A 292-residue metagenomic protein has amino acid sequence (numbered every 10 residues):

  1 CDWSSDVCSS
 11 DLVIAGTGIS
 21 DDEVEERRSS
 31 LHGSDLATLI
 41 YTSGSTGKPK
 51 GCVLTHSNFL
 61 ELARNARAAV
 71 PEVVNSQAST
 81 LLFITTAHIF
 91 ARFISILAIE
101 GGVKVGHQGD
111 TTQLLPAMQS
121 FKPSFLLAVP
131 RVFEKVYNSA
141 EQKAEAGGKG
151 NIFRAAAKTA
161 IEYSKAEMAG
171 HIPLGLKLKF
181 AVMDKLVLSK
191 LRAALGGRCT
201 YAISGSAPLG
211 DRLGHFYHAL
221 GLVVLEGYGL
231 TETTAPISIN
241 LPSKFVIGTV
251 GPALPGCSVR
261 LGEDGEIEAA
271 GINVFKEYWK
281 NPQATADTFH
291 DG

Functional and structural regions predicted by a protein language model:
C1-C8: Single conserved hydrophobic/aromatic residue that forms the stacking wall/gate of nucleotide- or nucleobase-binding
T17-Y41, K48, V73-S79: Conserved pre-ATP/AMP-binding loop-to-beta segment of ANL
E25-R28, L115, L191, A286: Short hydrophobic/charged patches on amphipathic alpha-helices used for structural packing and interfaces
L36, T42-S45, T80, T85 (+4 more regions): Conserved S/T- and glycine-rich ATP-binding loop of Class I adenylate-forming
A37-A63: Conserved AMP-binding A3 loop
L60-L82, T86-K185, R198: Conserved AMP-binding/adenylation subdomain of ANL enzymes
L126, S164, M183-G292: Conserved AMP-binding/adenylate-forming
